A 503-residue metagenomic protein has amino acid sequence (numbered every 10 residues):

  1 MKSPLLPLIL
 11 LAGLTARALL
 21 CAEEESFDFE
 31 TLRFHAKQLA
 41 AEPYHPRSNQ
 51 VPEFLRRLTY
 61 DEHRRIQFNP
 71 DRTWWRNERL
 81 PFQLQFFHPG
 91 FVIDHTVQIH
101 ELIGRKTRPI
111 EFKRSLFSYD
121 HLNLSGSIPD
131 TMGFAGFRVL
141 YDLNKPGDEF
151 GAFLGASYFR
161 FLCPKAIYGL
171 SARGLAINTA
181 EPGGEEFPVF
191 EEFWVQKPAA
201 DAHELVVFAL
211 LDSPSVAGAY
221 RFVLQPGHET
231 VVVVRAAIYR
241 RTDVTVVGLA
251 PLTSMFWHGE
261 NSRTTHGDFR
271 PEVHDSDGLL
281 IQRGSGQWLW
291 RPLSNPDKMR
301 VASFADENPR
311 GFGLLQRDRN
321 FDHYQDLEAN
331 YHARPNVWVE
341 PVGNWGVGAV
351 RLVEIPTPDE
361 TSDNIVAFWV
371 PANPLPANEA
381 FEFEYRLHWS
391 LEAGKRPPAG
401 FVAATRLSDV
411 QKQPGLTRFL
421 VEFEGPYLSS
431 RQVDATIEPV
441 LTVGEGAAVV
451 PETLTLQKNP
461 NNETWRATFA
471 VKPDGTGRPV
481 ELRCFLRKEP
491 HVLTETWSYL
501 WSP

Functional and structural regions predicted by a protein language model:
M1-L5: Positively charged n-region of N-terminal signal peptides that target proteins for export
P7-R17: Bacterial N-terminal signal peptides
A18-A22: Boundary at the C-terminal end of the N-terminal hydrophobic targeting segment
E23-Y60, R64-N69, F87, H323-P503: Terminal accessory/anchoring regions of large secretory-pathway or extracellular enzymes
F29, F34-E181: Solvent-exposed N-terminal domain segments of exported/luminal and surface proteins
T59-D61, A152-L154, F159, T245 (+3 more regions): A contiguous, surface-exposed recognition patch within enzymatic or periplasmic domains that forms
G169-G227, G343-E354, P358, S362: Extended, loop-rich substrate-binding clefts of extracytoplasmic carbohydrate-active enzymes
A209-H258: Acidic, contiguous internal or C-terminal segments within carbohydrate-active enzymes that form a structured patch used
